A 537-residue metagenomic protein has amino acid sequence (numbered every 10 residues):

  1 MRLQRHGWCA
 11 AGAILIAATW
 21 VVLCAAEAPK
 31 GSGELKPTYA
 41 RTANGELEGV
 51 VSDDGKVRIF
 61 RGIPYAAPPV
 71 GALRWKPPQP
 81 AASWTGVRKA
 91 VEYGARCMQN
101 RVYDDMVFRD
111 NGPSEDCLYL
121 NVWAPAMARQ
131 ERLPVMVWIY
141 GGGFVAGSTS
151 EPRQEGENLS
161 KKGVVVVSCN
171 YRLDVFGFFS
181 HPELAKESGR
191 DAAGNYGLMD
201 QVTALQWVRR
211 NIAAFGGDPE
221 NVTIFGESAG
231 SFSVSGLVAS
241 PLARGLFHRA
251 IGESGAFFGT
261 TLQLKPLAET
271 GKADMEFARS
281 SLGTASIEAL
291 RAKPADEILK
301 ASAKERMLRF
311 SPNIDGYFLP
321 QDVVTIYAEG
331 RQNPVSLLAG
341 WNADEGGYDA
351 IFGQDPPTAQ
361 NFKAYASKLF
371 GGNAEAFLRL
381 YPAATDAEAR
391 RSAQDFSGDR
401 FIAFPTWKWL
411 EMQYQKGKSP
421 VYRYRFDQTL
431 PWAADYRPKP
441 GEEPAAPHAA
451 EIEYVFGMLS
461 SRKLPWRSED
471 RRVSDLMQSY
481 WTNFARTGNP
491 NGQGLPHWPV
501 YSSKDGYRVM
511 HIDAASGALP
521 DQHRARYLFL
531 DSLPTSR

Functional and structural regions predicted by a protein language model:
M1-A13: Bacterial N-terminal signal peptides that target proteins for export
A10, L23-N195, L459, L464-M477 (+3 more regions): Non-catalytic accessory segments of hydrolases
I16-C24: Hydrophobic h-region of N-terminal signal peptides that target proteins for export in Gram-negative bacteria
N44, E115-Y119, P134, G163 (+7 more regions): Extracellular structured ligand-interaction cores
V102-I287, Y317-P320, T325-F352: Serine-hydrolase-like catalytic core of hydrolytic proteins
A124-L133, I212-N221, S281-S286, M412-Y422 (+2 more regions): Surface-exposed helix-capping loop/turn segments at secondary-structure junctions
R172-V175, F225-A229, R425-W432, P496-S502: Short, solvent-exposed turn/loop segments enriched in Gly/Ser/Thr/Pro and often Arg
F257, T261, A289-E469, Y480: Substrate-gating cap/lid region and adjacent catalytic-acid/histidine neighborhood within extracellular/lumenal
